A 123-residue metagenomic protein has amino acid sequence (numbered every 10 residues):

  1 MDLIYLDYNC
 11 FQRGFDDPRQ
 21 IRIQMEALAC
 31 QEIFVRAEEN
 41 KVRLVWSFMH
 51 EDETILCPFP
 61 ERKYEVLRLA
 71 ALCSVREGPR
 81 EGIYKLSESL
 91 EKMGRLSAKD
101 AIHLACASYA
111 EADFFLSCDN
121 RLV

Functional and structural regions predicted by a protein language model:
M1-W46, I55-Y64: Short, well-structured N-terminal submotif of metal-dependent ribonuclease cores
C10-F11, H50-D52, I83, R121-V123: Short, solvent-exposed loop/turn segments at secondary-structure junctions
R13, D17, F34, L67-A70 (+2 more regions): General secondary-structure edge motif
Q20-I21, D52-E53, S89-K92: Short, contiguous strand/loop micro-motifs
A29, H50, R62-E65, I83-L86 (+1 more regions): Amphipathic alpha-helical interface surfaces
E38-E39, I55, L67-A71, E88 (+1 more regions): Alpha-helix boundary recognition
V42, W46, H50, P58 (+3 more regions): Anionic, Ser/Thr-rich low-complexity intrinsically disordered regions
S74-N120: Active-site neighborhoods of divalent-metal-dependent phosphate/nucleic-acid chemistry enzymes
